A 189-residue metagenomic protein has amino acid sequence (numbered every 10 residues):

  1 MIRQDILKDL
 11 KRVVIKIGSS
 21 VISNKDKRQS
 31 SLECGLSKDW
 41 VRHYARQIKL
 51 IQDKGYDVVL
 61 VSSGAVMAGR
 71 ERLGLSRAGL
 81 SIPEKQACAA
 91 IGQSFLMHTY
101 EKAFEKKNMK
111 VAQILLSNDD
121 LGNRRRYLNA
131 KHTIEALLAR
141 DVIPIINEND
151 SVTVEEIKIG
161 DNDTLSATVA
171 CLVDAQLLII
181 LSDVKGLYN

Functional and structural regions predicted by a protein language model:
M1-N189: Nucleotide/pyrophosphate-binding catalytic subdomain
